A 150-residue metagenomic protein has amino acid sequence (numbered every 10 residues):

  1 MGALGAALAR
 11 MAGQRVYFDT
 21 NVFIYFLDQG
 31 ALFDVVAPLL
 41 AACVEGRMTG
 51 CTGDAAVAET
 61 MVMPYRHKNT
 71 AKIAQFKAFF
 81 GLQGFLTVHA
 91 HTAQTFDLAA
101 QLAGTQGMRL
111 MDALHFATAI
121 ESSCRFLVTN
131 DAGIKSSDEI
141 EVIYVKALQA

Functional and structural regions predicted by a protein language model:
M1-T52, Y65-A74, A132, A147-A150: Short, well-structured N-terminal submotif of metal-dependent ribonuclease cores
G2-G5, L86-N130: Active-site neighborhoods of divalent-metal-dependent phosphate/nucleic-acid chemistry enzymes
T20, D54, D112-F116: Conserved glycosyltransferase catalytic-site signature
F79: An acidic/histidine-cluster motif and surrounding catalytic segment that typifies divalent-metal-assisted enzyme active
T87-H91, V142-A147: Short acidic-hydrophobic, aromatic-tinged amphipathic segments that line or gate anion-handling sites
A132-I140: Short loop/helix-cap segments at secondary-structure boundaries that form the rim of catalytic
